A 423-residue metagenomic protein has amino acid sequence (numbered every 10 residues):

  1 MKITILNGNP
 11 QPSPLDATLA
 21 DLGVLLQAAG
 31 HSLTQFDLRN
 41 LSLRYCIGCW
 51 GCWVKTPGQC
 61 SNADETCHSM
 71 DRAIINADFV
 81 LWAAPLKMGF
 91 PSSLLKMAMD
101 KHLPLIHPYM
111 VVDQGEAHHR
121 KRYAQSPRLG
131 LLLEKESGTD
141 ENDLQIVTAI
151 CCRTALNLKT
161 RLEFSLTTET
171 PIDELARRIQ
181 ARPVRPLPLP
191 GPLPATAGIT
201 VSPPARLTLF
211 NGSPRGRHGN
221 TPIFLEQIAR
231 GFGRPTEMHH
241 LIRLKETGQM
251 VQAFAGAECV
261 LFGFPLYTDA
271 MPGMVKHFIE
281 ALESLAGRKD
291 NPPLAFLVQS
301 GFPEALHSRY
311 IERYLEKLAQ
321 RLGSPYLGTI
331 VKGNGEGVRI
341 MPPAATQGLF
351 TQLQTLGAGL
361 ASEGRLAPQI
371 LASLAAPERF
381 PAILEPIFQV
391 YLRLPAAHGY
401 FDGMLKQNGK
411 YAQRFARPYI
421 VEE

Functional and structural regions predicted by a protein language model:
M1-H107, L156, L162-R288, P368 (+1 more regions): N-terminal beta1-alpha1-beta2 submodule of the flavodoxin-like/Rossmannoid cofactor-binding fold
T18, I146, I150, N220 (+3 more regions): Charged catalytic carboxylate motif
K96, D100, K276, E280 (+3 more regions): Internal, well-ordered alpha-helical scaffold/interface segments that support domain packing or protein-protein contacts
M99-H102, I106-M110, A155-L162, A286 (+3 more regions): Short, well-ordered alpha-helical segments in soluble proteins
H107-N157, P293-G348: Short, glycine-/small-residue-rich phosphate/pyrophosphate-handling segment
P127, I179, P183, T346-L349 (+1 more regions): Short alpha-helix boundary/capping motifs
A155, T329-R339, P343-R393: A conserved mid-domain beta-alpha-beta active-site/ligand-binding segment of alpha/beta enzyme cores
